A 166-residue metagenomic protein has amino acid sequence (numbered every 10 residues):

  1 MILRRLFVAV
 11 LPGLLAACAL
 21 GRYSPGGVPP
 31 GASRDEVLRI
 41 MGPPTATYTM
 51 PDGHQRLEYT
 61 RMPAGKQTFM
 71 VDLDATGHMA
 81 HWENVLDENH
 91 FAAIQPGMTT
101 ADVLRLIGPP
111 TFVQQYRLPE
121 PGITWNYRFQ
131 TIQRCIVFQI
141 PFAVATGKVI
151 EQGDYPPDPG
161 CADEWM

Functional and structural regions predicted by a protein language model:
M1-A16: Sec-dependent bacterial lipoprotein signal peptides
A19-M166: Residues within mature, well-folded domains
